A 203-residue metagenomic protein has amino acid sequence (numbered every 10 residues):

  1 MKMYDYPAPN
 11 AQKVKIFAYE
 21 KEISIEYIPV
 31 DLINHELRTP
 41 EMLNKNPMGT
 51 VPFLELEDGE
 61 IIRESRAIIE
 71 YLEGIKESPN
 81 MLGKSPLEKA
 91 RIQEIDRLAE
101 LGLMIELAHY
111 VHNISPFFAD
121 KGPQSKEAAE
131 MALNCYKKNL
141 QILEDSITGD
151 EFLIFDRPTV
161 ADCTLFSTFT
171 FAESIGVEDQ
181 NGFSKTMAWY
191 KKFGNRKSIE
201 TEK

Functional and structural regions predicted by a protein language model:
M1, F193-R196: Intrinsic structural disorder
M1-E130, E151: GST-like domain detector, emphasizing the conserved glutathione-binding G-site in the N-terminal thioredoxin-like
L54, R66, Y136-N139, S198: Aromatic-glycine hotspot motif
A99-G194: GST-like fold's C-terminal all-alpha helical module
T201-K203: Short, flexible loop/turn segments with low-complexity composition
